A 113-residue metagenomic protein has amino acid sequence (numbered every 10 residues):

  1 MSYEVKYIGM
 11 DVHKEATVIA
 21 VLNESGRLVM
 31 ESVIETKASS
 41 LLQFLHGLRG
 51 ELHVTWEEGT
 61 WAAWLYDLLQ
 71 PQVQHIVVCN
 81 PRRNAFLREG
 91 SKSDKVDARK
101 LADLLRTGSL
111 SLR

Functional and structural regions predicted by a protein language model:
M1-R113: Phosphate- and other anionic-substrate recognition elements at nucleic-acid/protein interfaces
